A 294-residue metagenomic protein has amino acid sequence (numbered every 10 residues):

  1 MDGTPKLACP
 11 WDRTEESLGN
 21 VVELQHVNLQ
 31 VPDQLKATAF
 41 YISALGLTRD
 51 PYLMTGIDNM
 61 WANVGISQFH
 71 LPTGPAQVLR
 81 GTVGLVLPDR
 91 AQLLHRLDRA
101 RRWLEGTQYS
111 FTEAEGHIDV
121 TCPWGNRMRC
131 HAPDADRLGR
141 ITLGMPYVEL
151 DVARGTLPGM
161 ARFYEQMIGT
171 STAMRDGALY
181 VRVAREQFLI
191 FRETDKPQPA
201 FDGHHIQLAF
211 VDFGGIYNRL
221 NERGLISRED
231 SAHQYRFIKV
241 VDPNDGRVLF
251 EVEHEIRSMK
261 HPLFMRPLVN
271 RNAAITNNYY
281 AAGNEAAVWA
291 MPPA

Functional and structural regions predicted by a protein language model:
M1-N20, H26, D50-P51, H95-D151 (+2 more regions): Vicinal oxygen chelate
V22-P32, M60-S67, P72-R101, G116-T121 (+3 more regions): Vicinal oxygen chelate
A37-I42, G125, G159-M167, L220: Conserved active-site tyrosine of GNAT-family acetyltransferases
D58-A62, L179-V181: Minor-groove-contacting beta-hairpin "wing" of winged helix-turn-helix DNA-binding domains
V152-L157, A161-R162, I168-A173: Solenoidal tandem-repeat scaffolds enriched in leucines and small polar residues
